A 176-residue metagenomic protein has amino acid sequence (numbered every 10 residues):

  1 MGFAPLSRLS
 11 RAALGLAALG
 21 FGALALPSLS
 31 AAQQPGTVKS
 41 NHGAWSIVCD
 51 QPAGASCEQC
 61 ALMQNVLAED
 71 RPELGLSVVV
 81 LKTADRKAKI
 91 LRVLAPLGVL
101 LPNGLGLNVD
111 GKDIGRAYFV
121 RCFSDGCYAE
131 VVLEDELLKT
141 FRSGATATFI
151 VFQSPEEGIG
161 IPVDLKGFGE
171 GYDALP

Functional and structural regions predicted by a protein language model:
G2-F3, S30-P176: A generic "folded-domain core" signal
G2-L19: Bacterial N-terminal signal peptides that target proteins for export
S7, A23-A25, Y172: Prokaryotic Sec-type signal peptides and long signal-anchor helices with extended Leu/Ile/Val-rich h-regions
L19-S30: C-terminal segment of classical bacterial N-terminal signal peptides
